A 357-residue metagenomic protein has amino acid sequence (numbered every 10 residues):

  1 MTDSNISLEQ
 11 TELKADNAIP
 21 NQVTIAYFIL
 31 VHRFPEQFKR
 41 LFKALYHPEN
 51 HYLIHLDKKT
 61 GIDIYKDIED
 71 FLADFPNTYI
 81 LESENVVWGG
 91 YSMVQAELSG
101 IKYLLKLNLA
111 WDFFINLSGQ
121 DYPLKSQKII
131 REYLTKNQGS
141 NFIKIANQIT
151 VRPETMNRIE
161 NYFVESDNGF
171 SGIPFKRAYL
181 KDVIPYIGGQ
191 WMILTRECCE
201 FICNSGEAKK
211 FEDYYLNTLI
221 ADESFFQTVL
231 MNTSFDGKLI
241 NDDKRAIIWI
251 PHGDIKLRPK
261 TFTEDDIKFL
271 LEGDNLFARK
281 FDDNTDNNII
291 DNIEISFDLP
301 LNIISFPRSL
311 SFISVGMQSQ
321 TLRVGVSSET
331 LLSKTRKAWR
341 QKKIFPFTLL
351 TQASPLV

Functional and structural regions predicted by a protein language model:
M1-V357: ER/Golgi luminal nucleotide-sugar-dependent glycosyltransferases, focusing on the catalytic module
